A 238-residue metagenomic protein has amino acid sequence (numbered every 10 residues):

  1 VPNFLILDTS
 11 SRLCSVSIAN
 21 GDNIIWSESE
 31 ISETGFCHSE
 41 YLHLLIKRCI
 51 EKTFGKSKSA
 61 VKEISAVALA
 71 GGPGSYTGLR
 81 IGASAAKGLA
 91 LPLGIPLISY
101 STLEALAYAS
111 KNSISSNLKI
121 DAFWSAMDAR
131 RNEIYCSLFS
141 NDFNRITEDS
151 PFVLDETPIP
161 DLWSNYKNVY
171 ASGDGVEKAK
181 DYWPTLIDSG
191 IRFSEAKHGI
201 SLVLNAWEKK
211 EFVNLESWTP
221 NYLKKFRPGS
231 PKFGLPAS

Functional and structural regions predicted by a protein language model:
V1-P73: N-terminal beta-alpha supersecondary unit
N23, I31-C37, P96-S194, Y222 (+2 more regions): Surface "functional belts" at beta-alpha junctions
S39-I46, A86, A196-I200: A general structural signal for well-ordered alpha-helical segments in protein cores
C49-K56, P92, S110, A196-W207 (+1 more regions): Stable alpha-helical structural segments in soluble proteins, enriched in small hydrophobic residues
F54-K62, A90-T102, S116-L118: Phosphate-handling active-site elements
A66-T102: DPxDG-like acidic metal-binding loop motif
D188-S238: Acyltransferase
